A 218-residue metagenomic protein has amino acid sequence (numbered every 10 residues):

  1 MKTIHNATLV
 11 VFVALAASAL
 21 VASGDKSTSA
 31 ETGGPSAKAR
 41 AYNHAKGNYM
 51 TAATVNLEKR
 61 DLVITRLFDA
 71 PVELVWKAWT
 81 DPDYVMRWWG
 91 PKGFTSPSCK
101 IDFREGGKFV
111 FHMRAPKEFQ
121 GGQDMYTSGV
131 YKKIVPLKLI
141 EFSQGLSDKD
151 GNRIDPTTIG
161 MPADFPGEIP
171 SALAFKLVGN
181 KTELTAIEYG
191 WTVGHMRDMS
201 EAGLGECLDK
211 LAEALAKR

Functional and structural regions predicted by a protein language model:
K2-V10: Bacterial N-terminal signal peptides that target proteins for export
V10-A19: Bacterial N-terminal signal peptides
L20-K38: Signal peptide processing junction and immediate N-terminal pro/mature segment of secreted/exported proteins
G33-S96: Hydrophobic ligand-binding cavity/cleft-lining segments
R66, S98-I101, T127-K133, E168-K176: Hydrophobic/aromatic beta-strand elements that line small-molecule binding cavities or substrate pockets in beta-rich
V72-E73, I101-G106, K132-I140, A174-E183 (+1 more regions): A short, structured loop/turn motif at beta-sheet edges
D83-Y126, V130: Short beta-edge strand/loop motif at the mouth of beta-sheet-based domains
E141-G145, G151-G205: Beta-strand/loop substructures that line and gate deep hydrophobic ligand-binding cavities in soluble
